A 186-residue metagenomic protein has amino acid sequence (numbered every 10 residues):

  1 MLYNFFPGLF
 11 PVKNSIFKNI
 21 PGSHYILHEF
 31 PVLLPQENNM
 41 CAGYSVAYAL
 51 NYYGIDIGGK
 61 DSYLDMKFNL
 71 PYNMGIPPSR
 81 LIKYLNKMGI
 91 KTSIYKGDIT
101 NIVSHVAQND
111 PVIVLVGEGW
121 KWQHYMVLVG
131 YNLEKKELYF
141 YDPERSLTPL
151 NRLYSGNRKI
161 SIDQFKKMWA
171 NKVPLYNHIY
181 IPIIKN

Functional and structural regions predicted by a protein language model:
M1-P71, E118-G119, L133-K135, I184-N186: Active-site-adjacent structural segments surrounding the nucleophilic cysteine of cysteine proteases and isopeptidases
Y3-K18, P71-M74, A107, Y131-N186: Noncatalytic regulatory segments and standalone regulatory/sensor domains
K13-N14, G22, L64-D65, Y84-K87 (+3 more regions): N-terminal start-of-chain detector that recognizes signal peptides and the immediate post-cleavage beginning
A42-L50, D61, D65, P78 (+4 more regions): Extracytoplasmic/secreted envelope proteins and their assembly/folding machinery, especially bacterial periplasmic
P71-I90: Mid-chain, structured segments of secreted extracytoplasmic proteins
N86, K91-R145: Active-site-adjacent substructure of cysteine-protease-like catalytic cores
